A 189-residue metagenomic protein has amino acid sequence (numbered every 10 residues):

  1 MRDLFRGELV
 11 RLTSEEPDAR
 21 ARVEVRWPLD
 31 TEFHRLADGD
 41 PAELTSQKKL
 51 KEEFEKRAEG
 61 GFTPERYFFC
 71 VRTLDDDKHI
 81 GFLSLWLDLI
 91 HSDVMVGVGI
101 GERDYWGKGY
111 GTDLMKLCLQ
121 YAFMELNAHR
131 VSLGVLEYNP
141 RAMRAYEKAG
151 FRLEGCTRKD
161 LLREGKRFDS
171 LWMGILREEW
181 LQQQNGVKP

Functional and structural regions predicted by a protein language model:
M1-D104, R167-F168, I175-P189: GNAT-family acyltransferases
F69, Y121-F123, F151: Conserved hydrophobic/aromatic "anchor" residues that stabilize well-ordered secondary structure elements
G101, G107-Y121, M143-K148: Conserved acetyl-CoA-binding loop-helix of GNAT-fold acetyltransferases
G111, M115, Y138-A142, K159-E164: Short glycine/proline-centered loop/turn elements that form peptide/ligand docking sites
M124-G134: Conserved GNAT acetyl-CoA-binding A-motif
S132-V135, R152-D169: Conserved catalytic-core motifs of GNAT/GCN5-like acyltransferases
Y146, F151, M173: Conserved active-site tyrosine of GNAT-family acetyltransferases
